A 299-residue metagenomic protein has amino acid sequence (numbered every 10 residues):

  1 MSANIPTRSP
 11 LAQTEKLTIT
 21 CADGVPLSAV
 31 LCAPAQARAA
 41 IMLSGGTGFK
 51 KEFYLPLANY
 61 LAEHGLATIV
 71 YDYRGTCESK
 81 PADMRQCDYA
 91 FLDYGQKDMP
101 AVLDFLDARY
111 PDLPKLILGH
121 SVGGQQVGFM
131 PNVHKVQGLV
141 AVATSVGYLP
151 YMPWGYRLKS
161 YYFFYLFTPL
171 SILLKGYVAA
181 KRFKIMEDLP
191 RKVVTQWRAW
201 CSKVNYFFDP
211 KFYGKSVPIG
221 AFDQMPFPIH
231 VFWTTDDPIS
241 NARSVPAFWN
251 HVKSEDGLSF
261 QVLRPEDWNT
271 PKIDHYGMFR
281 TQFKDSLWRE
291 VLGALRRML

Functional and structural regions predicted by a protein language model:
S2-A33: N-terminal cap/lid segment of alpha/beta-hydrolase-fold proteins
R38, G45-F49: Active-site glycine-rich loops that stabilize anionic/oxyanionic intermediates across multiple enzyme folds
K51-M84: Conserved alpha/beta-hydrolase
F53, D88-R109: Alpha/beta-hydrolase active-site loop
L118-N205: Alpha/beta-hydrolase-fold enzymes
M225, V231-W233: Short beta-strand/loop motif that positions the catalytic acidic residue of the alpha/beta-hydrolase fold
N241-H251: Short alpha-helix in the alpha/beta-hydrolase fold that links the catalytic acid
Q261-L299: Catalytic active-site module of serine/aspartate enzymes centered on a nucleophile-bearing elbow/loop
